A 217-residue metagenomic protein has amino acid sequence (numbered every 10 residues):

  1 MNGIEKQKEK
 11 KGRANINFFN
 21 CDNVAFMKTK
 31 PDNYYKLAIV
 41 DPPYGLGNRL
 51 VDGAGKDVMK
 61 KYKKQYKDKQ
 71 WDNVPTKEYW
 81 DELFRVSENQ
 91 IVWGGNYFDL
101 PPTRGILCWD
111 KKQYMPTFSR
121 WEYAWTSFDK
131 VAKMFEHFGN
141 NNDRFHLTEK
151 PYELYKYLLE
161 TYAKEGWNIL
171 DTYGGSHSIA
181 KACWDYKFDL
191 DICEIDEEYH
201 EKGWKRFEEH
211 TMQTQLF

Functional and structural regions predicted by a protein language model:
M1-L170, H177-F217: Class I S-adenosyl-L-methionine-dependent methyltransferase catalytic core
